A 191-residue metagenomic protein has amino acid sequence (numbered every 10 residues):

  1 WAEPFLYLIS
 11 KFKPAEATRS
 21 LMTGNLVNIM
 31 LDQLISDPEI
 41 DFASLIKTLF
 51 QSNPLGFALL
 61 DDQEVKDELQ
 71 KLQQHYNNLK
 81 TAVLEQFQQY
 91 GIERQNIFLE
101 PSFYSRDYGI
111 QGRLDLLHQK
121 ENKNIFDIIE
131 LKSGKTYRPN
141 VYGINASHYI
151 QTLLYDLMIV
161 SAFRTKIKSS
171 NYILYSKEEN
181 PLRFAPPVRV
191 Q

Functional and structural regions predicted by a protein language model:
W1-N122: Metal-dependent nuclease catalytic cores that hydrolyze phosphodiester bonds in DNA/RNA, characterized by
V27-L31, T152, Q191: Short amphipathic C-terminal alpha-helix that caps PH/PH-like domains
I92-V190: Mg2+/Mn2+-dependent nuclease catalytic core
